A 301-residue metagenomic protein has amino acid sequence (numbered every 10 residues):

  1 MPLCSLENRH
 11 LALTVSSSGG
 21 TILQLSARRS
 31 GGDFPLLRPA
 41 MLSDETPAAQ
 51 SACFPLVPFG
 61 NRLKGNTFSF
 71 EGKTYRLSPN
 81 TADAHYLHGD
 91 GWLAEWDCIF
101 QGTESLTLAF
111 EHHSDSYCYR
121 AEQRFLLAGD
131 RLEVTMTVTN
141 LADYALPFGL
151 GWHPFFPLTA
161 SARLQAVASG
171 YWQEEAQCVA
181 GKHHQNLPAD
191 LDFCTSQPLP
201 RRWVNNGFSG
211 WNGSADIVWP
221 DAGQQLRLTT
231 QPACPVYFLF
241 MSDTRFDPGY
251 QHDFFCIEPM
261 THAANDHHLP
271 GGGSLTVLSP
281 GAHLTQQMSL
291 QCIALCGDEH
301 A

Functional and structural regions predicted by a protein language model:
E7, K73, S78-G129: Extended, loop-rich substrate-binding clefts of extracytoplasmic carbohydrate-active enzymes
T14-T74, N80: Acidic-aromatic substrate-binding/catalytic surfaces of carbohydrate-active enzymes
V15, L108-F110, F125, L228 (+1 more regions): Short, hydrophobic/aromatic-enriched beta-strand segments in well-ordered soluble domains
F68-R76, M136, T276-A294: Short Pro-Gly-centered flexible turn/kink motifs
R76, F155-A233, H300: Active-site/ligand-binding surface loops and adjacent short beta/alpha elements that line catalytic pockets across
H85-I99, R163-L164, L199-G273: Acidic/His-leaning functional-site neighborhoods
F110-L158: Acidic, contiguous internal or C-terminal segments within carbohydrate-active enzymes that form a structured patch used
E122-R124, G273-L278: Beta-strand-rich interaction surfaces with strong enrichment in secreted/lumenal proteins
